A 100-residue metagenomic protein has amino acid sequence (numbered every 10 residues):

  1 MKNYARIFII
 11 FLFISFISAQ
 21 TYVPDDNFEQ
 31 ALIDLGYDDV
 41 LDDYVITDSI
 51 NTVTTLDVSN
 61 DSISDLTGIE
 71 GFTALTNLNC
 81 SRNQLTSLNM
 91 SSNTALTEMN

Functional and structural regions predicted by a protein language model:
K2-N79, L88, T94: N-terminal capping/linker segments that flank leucine-rich repeat
A95-N100: Short, intrinsically disordered, charge-balanced linker/junction segments flanking boundaries in proteins
